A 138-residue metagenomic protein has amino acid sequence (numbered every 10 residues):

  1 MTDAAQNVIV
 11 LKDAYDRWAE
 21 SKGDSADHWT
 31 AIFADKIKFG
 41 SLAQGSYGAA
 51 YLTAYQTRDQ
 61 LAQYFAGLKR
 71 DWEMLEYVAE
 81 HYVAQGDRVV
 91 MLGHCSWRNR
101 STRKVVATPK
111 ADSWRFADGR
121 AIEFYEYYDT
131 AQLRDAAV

Functional and structural regions predicted by a protein language model:
M1-A14, A50-Q60, E80, A107-T108: Charged, low-complexity, helix/coiled-coil-prone segments
M1-A5, A66-V138: A beta-strand edge to alpha-helix "cap/lid" segment located at domain peripheries
M1-D35, V138: Short, low-complexity N-terminal intrinsically disordered segments enriched in polar/charged residues
V10-L11, G45, L61, V89-M91 (+1 more regions): Hydrophobic aliphatic residue packing
W18, A50, R103: Generic anion/oxyanion-binding catalytic loop in active/binding sites
A31-D87: A solvent-exposed, acidic/Ser-Thr-rich amphipathic alpha-helical stretch
